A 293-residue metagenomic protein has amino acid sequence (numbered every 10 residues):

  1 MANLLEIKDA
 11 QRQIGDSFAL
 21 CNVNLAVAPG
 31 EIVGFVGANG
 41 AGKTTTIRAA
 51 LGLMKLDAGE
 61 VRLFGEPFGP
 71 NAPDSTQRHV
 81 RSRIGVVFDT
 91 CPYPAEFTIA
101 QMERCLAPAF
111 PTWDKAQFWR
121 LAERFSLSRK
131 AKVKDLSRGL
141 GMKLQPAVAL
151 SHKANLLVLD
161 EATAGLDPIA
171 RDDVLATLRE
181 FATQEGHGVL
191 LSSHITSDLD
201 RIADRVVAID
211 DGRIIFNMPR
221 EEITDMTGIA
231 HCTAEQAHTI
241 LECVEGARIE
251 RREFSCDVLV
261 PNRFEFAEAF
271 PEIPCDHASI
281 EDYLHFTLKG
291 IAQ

Functional and structural regions predicted by a protein language model:
V36-A38: The feature captures the beta-strand-to-loop junction immediately N-terminal to the Walker
L51: Helix-to-loop junction immediately C-terminal to a conserved catalytic motif
G59-N71, H79-V80: Conserved ABC transporter NBD signature motif
V86-Q145: ABC-family P-loop ATPase nucleotide-binding domains
L157-E161, L166: Catalytic Walker B motif of ABC-type/P-loop ATPase nucleotide-binding domains
D173-V260: ABC transporter nucleotide-binding domain
R248, R252-Q293: C-terminal coupling/interaction segments
